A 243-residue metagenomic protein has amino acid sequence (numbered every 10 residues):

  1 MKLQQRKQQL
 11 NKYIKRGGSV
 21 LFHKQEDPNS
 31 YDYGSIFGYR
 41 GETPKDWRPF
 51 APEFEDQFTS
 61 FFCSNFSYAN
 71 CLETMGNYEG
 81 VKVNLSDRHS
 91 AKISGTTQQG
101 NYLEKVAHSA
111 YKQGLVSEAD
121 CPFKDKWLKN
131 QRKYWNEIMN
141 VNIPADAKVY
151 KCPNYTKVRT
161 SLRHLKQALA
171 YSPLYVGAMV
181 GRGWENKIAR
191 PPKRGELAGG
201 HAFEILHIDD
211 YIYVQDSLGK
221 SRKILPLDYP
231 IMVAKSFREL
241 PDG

Functional and structural regions predicted by a protein language model:
M1-Q98, K112-N136: Active-site-adjacent structural segments surrounding the nucleophilic cysteine of cysteine proteases and isopeptidases
L3-Q8, A69, E73, G95-G243: Predominantly the structural core of cysteine protease catalytic domains
